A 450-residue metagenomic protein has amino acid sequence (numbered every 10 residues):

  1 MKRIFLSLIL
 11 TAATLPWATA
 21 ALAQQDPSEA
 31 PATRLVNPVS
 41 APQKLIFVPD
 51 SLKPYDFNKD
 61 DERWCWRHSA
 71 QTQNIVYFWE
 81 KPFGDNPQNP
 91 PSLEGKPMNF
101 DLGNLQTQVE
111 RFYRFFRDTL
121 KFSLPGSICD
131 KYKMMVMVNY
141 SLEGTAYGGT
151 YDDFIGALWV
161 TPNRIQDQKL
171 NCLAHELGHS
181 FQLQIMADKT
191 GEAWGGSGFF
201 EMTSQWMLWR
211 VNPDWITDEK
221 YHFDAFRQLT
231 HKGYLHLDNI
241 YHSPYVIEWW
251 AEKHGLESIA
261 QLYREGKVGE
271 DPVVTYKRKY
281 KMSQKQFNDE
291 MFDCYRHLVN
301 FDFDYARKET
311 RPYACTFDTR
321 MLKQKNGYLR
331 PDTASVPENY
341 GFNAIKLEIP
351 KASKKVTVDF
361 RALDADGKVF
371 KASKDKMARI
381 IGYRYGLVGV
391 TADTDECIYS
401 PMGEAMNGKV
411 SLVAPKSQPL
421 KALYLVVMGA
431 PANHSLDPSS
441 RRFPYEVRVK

Functional and structural regions predicted by a protein language model:
I4-A13: Sec-dependent N-terminal signal peptides
A18-T19: N-terminal signal peptide c-region/cleavage motif recognized by signal peptidases
Q24-D85, N89, E94-K96, T107 (+2 more regions): Extreme N-terminal leader/anchor segments
Q71-G196, S204, D214-W215: Juxtacatalytic substrate-recognition/specificity segment
T150-Y151, D167-C172, A187-K253, E257-S258 (+1 more regions): Acidic/His/Gly-enriched intrinsically disordered linker/tail segments that often contain short helix/coil "MoRF-like"
E270-K450: Beta/coil-rich, acidic/histidine-enriched accessory regions frequently appended to metallopeptidases
